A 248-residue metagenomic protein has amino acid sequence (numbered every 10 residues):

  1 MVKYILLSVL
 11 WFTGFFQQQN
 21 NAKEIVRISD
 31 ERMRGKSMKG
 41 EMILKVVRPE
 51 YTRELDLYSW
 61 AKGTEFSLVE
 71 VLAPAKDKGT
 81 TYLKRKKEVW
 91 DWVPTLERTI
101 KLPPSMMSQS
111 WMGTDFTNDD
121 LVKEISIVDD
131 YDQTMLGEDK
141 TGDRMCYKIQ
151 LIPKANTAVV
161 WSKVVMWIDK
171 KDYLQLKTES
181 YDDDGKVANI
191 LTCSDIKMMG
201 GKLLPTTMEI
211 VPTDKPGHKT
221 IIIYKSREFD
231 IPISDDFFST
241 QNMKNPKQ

Functional and structural regions predicted by a protein language model:
M1-S8: Sec-dependent signal peptide recognition, specifically the positively charged N-region followed immediately by
S8-Q18: Hydrophobic h-region of N-terminal signal peptides that target proteins for export in Gram-negative bacteria
N20-T95: N-terminal mature ectodomain segment of secretory-pathway/periplasmic proteins
G40, S67-V71, V89-V93, T99-K101 (+4 more regions): Short hydrophobic/aromatic-rich beta-strand segments that constitute the beta-sheet cores of beta-sandwich/beta-barrel
K45, K62-T64, L72-P74, K87-E88 (+8 more regions): Solvent-exposed coil/turn segments that connect beta secondary-structure elements in extracytoplasmic/periplasmic
E50-Y51, A75-Y82, R98, N156-V160 (+1 more regions): Short, surface-exposed beta-strand/loop "edge" segments at domain boundaries and coil↔beta transitions
P94-K123: Acidic/charged, solvent-exposed loop-and-adjacent secondary-structure segments enriched in E/D, K/R, S/T, and G/P
V122-E124, G142-T240: Gly/Pro-enriched, hydrophobic low-complexity segments that function as extracytoplasmic propeptides/linkers
